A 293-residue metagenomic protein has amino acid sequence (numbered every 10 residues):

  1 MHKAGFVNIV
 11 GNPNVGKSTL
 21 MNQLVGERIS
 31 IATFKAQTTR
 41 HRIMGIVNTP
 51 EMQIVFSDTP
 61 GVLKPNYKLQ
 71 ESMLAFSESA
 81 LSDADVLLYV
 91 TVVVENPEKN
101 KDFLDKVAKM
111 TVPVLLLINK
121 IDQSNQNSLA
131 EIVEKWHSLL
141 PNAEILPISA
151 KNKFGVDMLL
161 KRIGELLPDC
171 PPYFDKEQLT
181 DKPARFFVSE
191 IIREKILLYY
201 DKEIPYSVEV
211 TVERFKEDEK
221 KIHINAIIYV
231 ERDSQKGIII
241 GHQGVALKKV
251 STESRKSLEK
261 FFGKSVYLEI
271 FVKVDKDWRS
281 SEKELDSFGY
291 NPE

Functional and structural regions predicted by a protein language model:
M1-A75, S79-L81: Conserved G1/Walker A P-loop phosphate-binding module
G16, G155, A246: Conserved glycine(s) of the Walker
E27, I46-P50, A84-L87, V94 (+8 more regions): Conserved, well-folded catalytic cores of nucleic-acid-processing and energy-transducing macromolecular machines
T39, V62-K64, N96-P97, S124-N125 (+1 more regions): Catalytic P-loop NTPase motifs of RecA-like helicase/translocase cores
E51, A75-A143, K216-D218: Conserved C-terminal guanine-recognition region of P-loop GTPase G domains, centered on the G4
D58, N119, S149: Active-site glycine-centered loops adjacent to acidic/histidine catalytic or metal-binding residues that shape
P113, D122-T180, A184: Canonical P-loop GTPase G-domain recognition
A184-E293: P-loop NTP-binding site
